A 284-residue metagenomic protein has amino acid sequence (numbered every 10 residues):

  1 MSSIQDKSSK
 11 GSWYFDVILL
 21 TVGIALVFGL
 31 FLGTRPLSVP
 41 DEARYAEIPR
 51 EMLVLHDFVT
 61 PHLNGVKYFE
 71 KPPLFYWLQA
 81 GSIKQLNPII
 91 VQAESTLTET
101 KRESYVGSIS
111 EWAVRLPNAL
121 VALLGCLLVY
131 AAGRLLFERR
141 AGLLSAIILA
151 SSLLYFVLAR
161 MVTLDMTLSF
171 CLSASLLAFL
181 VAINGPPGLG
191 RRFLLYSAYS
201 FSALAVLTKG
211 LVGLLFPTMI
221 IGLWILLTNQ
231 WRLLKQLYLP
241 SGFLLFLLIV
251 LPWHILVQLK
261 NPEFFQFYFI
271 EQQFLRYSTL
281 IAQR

Functional and structural regions predicted by a protein language model:
S2-R284: Membrane-integral, polyisoprenol-dependent glycosyltransferases of the GT-C/oligosaccharyltransferase superfamily
